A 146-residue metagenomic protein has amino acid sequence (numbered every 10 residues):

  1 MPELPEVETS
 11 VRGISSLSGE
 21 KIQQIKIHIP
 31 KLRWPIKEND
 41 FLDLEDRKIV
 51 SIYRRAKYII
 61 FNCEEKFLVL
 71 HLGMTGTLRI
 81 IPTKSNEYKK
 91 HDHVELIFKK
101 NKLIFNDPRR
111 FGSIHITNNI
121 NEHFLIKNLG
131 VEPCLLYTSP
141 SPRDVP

Functional and structural regions predicted by a protein language model:
M1-E65, E95-K99: Extended, highly charged segments
P5, R33-P35, V50-Y53, T75 (+4 more regions): Generic, ordered loop/turn and secondary-structure boundary motif
E64-S139: Phosphate/anion-contacting hairpin/loop surfaces
P140-P146: A short, hydrophobic C-terminal helix/tail in secreted or cell-surface proteins
